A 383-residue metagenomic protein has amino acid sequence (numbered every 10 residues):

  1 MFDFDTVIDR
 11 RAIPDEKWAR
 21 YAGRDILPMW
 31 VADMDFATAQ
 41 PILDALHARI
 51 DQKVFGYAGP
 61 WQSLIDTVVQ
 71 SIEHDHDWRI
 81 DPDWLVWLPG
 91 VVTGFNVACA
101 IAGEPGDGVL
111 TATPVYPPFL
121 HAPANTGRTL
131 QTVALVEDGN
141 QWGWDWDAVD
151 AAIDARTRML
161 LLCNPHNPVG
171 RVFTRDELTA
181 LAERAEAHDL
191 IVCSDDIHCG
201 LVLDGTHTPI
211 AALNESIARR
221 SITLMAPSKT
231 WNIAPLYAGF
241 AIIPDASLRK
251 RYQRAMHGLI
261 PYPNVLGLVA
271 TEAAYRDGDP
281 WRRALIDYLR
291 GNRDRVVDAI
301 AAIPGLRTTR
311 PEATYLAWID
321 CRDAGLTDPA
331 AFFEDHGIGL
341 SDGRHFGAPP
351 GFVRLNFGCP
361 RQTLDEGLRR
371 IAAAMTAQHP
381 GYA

Functional and structural regions predicted by a protein language model:
F2-G90, V97, A274-D277, Q378 (+1 more regions): N-terminal small-domain helix-loop-helix segment of the aminotransferase-like
Q52, S63, T67, S247 (+3 more regions): A non-catalytic, amphipathic alpha-helix used as a structural packing/dimerization or gating element in enzyme scaffolds
F55-E183, G200-L201, H207-S216, R369 (+1 more regions): Conserved core of the PLP fold type I
T126, A187-H188, I217, I303 (+2 more regions): Helix C-cap/helix->beta junction micro-motif
E215, R219-R290: Conserved core segment of the aminotransferase class I/II
I217, D328-A331, D335-S341, F346-A383: PLP-dependent enzyme catalytic core of the Aspartate aminotransferase-like
E272, Y288-V297, T308-C321, P349: Conserved glycine-rich beta-strand-loop-beta hairpin in the small C-terminal domain of fold type I
